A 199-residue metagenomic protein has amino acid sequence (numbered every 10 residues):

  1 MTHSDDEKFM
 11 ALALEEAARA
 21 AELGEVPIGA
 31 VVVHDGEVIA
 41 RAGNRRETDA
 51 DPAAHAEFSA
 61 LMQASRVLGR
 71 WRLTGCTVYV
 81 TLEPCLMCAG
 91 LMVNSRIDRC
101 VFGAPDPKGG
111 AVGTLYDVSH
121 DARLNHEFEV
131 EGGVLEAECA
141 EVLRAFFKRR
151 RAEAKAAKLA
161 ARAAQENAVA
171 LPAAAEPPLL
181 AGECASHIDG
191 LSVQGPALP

Functional and structural regions predicted by a protein language model:
M1-A20, L91-P199: Zinc-dependent deaminase
G24-I28, T74: Short, basic and Ser/Thr-rich N-terminal targeting/leader segments
I28-G36: Short beta-strand scaffold segments in enzyme catalytic cores
T48-F58: A short, polar/charged loop-to-alpha-helix boundary motif
R70-E83: Immediate flanking context of iron-sulfur cluster ligation sites
L82-C88, N94: Conserved redox-active cysteine motifs that mediate thiol-disulfide chemistry, especially di-cysteine Cys-X(1-2)-Cys
